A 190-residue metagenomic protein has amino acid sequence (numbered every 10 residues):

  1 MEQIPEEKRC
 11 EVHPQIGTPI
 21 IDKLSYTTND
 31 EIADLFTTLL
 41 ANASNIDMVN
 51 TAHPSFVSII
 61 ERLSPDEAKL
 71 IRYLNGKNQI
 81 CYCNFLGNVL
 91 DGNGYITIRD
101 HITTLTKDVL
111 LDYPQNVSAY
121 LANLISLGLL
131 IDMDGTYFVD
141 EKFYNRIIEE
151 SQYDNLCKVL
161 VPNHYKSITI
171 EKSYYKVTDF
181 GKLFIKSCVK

Functional and structural regions predicted by a protein language model:
M1-D66: Charged, alpha-helical interface segments at or near domain boundaries
E11-Q15, K107-V139: Short amphipathic alpha-helical interaction segments
E31, T51-S58, R62-K69, D112-I125 (+2 more regions): Short, well-structured alpha-helical interface segments that form or flank functional binding sites
L40, L74-N75, I185: Hydrophobic residues within well-ordered, non-membrane alpha-helices that form the packing/core of soluble catalytic
A43, D47, E67, N78-C81 (+1 more regions): Amphipathic alpha-helical interaction segments
H53-V109: Short amphipathic alpha-helical interface segments
I98-H101, V109, L127-N155: Soluble C-terminal extramembrane regulatory/interaction domains of multi-pass membrane proteins
E141-K190: Short, amphipathic alpha-helical interaction segments positioned at domain boundaries
